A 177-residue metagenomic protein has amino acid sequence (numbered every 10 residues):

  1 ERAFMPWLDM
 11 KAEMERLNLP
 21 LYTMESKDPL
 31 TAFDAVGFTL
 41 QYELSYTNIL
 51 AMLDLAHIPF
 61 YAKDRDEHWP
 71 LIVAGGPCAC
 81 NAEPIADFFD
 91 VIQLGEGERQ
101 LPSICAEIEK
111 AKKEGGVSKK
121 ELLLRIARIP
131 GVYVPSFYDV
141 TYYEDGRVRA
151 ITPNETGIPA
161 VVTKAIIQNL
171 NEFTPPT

Functional and structural regions predicted by a protein language model:
E1-M10: A short beta-strand-loop structural module common to alpha/beta enzyme folds
W7, E15-P153: Glycine-rich beta-alpha loop elements in corrinoid/cobalamin-binding modules across cobalamin-dependent enzymes
G146-T177: N-terminal [4Fe-4S]-dependent radical SAM core
